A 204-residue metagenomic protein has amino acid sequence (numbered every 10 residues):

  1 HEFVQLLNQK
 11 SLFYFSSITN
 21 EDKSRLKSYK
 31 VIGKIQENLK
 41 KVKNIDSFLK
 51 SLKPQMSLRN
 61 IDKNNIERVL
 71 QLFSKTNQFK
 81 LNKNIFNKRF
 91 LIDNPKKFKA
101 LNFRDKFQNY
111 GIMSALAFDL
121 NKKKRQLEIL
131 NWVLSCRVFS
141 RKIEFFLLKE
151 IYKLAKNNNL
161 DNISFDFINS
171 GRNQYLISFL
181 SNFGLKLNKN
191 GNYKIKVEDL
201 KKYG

Functional and structural regions predicted by a protein language model:
H1-P54, K153-G204: Terminal substrate-recognition subdomain of acyl/acetyltransferases
F3, F13-F15, F48, F73 (+12 more regions): Phenylalanine-focused residue identity feature
I35-N38, N82, P95-K97, I143: A short linear-motif detector with a strong N-terminal bias
I45-Q71: Charge-patterned, long linear interaction tracts outside catalytic cores
S57-N60, L81-N82, F167, G171: Generic amphipathic alpha-helical segments used as scaffolds and interaction surfaces in large, multi-domain proteins
I61-S135: A conserved beta-strand-loop-helix scaffold within acyl/acetyltransferase catalytic domains
I112-L187: Acyl-donor binding region in acyl/amide transferases
